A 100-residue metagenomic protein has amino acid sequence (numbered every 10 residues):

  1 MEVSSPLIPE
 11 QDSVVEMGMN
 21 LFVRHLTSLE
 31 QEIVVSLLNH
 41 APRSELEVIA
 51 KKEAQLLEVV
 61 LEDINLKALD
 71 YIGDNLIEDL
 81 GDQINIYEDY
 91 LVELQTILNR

Functional and structural regions predicted by a protein language model:
M1-E2: Eukaryotic partner-binding/assembly regions in large regulatory complexes
S5-D12, M17, L66-R100: Charged low-complexity interaction tracts in eukaryotic proteins
M19-V23: Short amphipathic alpha-helical boundary/capping segments
R24-L29: Short helix-coil-helix linker/hinge
E30-Q31, A50-D82: Charge-enriched amphipathic alpha-helical scaffolds
V34-V35, V48: Amphipathic alpha-helical repeat scaffolds
L37-E45: Short capping segments at the starts of secondary-structure elements
